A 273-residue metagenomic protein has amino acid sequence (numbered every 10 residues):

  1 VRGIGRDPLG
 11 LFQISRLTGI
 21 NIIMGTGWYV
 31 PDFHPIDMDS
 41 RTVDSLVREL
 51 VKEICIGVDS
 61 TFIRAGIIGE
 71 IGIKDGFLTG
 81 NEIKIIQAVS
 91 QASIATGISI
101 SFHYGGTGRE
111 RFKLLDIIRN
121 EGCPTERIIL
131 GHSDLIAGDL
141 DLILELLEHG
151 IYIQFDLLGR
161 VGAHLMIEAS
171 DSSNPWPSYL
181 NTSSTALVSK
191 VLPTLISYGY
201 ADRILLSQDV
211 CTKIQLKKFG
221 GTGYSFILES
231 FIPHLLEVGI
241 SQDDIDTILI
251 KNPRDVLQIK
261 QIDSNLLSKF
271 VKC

Functional and structural regions predicted by a protein language model:
R2, G27-P31, I73, G105-T107 (+3 more regions): Active-site beta-loop-alpha junctions enriched in small/polar residues
P8, E110-D116, D139-L147, A163-S189 (+2 more regions): Histidine/acidic-residue-rich catalytic or RNA/ligand-binding cores of hydrolases and nuclease-related proteins
L11, I36-D37, L78-I83, T107-G122 (+1 more regions): Distinct, well-ordered alpha-helical segments
Q13-R16, N21-S99, S133, Y152 (+2 more regions): Active-site gating/metal-coordination segments in enzymes
W28, S93, I153, D209 (+2 more regions): Divalent metal-coordination and catalytic microenvironments
T96-S99, R119-E126, E145-Q154: Glycine-enriched alpha-helix->loop->beta-strand junction motifs that scaffold or abut catalytic
S101-H103, F155-L158, Y200-G221: Short acidic/histidine-rich active-site segments
F226-C273: Mid-to-C-terminal alpha-helical segments outside catalytic/metal-binding sites
